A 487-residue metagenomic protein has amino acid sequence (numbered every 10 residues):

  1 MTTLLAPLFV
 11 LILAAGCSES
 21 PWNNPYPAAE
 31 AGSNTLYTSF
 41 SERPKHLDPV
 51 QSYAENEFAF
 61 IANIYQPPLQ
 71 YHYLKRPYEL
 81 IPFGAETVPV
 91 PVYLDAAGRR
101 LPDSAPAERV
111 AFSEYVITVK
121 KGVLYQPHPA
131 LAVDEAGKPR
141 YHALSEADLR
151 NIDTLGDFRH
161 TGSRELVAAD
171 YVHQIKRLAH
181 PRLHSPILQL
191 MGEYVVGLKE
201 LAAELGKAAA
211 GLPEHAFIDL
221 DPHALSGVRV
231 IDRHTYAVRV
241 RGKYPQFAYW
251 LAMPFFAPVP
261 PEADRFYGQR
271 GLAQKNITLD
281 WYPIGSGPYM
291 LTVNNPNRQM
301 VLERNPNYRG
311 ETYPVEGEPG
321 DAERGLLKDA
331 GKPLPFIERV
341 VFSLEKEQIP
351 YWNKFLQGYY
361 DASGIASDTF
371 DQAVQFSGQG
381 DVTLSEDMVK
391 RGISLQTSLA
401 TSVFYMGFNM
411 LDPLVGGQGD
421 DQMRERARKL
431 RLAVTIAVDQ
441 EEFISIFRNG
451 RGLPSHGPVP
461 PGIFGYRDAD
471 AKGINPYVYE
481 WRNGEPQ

Functional and structural regions predicted by a protein language model:
T3-A14: Bacterial N-terminal signal peptides
C17-A28, Y73-L74, K121-R182, P213-I218 (+8 more regions): Extracytoplasmic/periplasmic ligand-capture domains
Y26-H46: Post-signal peptide N-terminal segment of mature Sec-exported envelope proteins
S39-A107, I284: N-terminal lobe/hinge region of extracytoplasmic solute-binding protein
E42-A62, H72-Y73, I81, P129-A132 (+4 more regions): A structural "hinge/loop" feature
R109-A111, D232: Residue-level recognition of beta-strand termini and adjacent short loop/turns
I187-L198: Acidic, glycine-rich loop-and-strand cores that form catalytic or ligand-binding grooves in diverse globular domains
D232-T235, R239, P245, F255-V259: Aromatic-residue-lined binding/catalytic grooves and analogous aromatic/hydrophobic interfacial grooves in multimeric
